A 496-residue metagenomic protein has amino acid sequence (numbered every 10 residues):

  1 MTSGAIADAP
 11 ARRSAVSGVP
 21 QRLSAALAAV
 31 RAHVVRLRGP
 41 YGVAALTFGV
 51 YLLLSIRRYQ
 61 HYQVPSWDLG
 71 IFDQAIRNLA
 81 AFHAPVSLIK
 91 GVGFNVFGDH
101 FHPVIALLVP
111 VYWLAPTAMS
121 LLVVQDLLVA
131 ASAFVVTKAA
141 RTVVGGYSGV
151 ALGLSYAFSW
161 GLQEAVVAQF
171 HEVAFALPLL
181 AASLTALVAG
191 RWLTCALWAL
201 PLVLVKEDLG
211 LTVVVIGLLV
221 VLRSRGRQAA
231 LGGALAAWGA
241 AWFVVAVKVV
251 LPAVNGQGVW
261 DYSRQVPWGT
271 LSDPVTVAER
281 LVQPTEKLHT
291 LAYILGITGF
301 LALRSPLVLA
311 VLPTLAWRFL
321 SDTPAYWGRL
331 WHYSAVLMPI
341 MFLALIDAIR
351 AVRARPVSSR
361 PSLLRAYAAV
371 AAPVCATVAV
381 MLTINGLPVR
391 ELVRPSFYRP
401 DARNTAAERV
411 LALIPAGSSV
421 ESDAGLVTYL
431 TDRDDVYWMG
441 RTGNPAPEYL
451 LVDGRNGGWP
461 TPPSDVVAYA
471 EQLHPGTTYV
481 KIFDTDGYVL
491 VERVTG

Functional and structural regions predicted by a protein language model:
M1-L53, W192, R227-L235: Start-transfer (signal-anchor) and selected internal transmembrane alpha helices of multi-pass inner/ER membrane
Y41-A45, A236-A240, V352-L387: Signature aromatic-anchored transmembrane alpha helix within multi-pass, membrane-resident enzymes that catalyze glycan
Y41-G42, M119, A131-F158, L177-P178 (+1 more regions): Transmembrane-helix signature of polytopic, membrane-embedded enzymes that assemble or transfer cell-envelope glycans
V50-L54, H61-V64, N78, G226-L312 (+1 more regions): Membrane-lumen/periplasm interface segments of specific transmembrane helices in polyprenyl phosphate-linked
I71-N95, P103-V104: Extracytosolic helix-loop segments that constitute the early lumenal/periplasmic catalytic or substrate-binding loops
A165-V173: Short acidic/glycine- and proline-prone juxtamembrane loop motifs at membrane-interface regions of multi-pass membrane
F175, L180-T194, V221-L222: Membrane-interface transmembrane helices that cradle and orient dolichyl/undecaprenyl
L309-R360: Hydrophobic/aromatic-rich transmembrane helices and adjacent perimembrane loops
